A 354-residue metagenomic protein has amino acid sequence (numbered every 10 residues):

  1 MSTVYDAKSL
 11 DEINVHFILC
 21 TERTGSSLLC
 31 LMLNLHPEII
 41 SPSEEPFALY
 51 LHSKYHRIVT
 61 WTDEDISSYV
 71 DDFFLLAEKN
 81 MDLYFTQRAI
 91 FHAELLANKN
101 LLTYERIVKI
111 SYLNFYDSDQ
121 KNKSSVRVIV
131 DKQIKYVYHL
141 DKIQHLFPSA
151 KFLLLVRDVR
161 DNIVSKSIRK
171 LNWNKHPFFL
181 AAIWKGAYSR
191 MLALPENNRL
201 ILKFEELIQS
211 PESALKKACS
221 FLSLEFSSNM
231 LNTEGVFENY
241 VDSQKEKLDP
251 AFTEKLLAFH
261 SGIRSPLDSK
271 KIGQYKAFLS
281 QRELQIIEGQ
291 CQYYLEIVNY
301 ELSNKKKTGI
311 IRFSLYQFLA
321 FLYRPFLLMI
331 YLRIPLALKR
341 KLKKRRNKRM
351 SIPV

Functional and structural regions predicted by a protein language model:
M1-F17, F115, Q120-K123, L192 (+1 more regions): PAPS-dependent sulfotransferases, especially Golgi type II membrane carbohydrate sulfotransferases
I13-N14, T24, K135-Y138, G186 (+1 more regions): Short, conserved clusters of charged catalytic residues that mark active-site and nucleotide-handling motifs
T21: P-loop (Walker A) phosphate-binding loop of NTP-binding proteins
S27-I39: A conserved segment at the C-terminal end of the G1
L35, S41, F47, D161 (+1 more regions): Active-site micro-motifs of SAM-dependent methyltransferase domains
I40-S43, L200: Conserved catalytic segments around the Walker B and adjacent sensor/switch elements of P-loop NTPase domains
P42-D131, Y136: PAPS-dependent sulfation machinery
D117-L231, V236-G262: PAPS-dependent sulfotransferase catalytic domain
